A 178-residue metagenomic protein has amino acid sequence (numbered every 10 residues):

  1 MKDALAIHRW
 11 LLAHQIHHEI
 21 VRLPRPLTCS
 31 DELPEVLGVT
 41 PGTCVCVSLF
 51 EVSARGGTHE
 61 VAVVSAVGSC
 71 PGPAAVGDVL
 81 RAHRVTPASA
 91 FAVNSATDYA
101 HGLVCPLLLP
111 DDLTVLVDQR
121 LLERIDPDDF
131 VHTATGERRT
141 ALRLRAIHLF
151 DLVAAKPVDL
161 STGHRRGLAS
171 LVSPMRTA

Functional and structural regions predicted by a protein language model:
M1-A178: Extended, low-hydrophobicity, polar/charged segments
